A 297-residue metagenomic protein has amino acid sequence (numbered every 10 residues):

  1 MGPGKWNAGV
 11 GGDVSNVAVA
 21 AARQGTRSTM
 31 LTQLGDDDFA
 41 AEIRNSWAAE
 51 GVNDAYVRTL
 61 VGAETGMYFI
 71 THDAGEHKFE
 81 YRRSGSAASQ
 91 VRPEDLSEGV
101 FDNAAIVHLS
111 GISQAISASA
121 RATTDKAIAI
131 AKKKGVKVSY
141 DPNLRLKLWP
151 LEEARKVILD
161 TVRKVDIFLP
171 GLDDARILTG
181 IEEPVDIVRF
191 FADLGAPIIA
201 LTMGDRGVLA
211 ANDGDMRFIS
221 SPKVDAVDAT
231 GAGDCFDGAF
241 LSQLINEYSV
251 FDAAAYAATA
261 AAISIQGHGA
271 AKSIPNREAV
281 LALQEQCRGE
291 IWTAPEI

Functional and structural regions predicted by a protein language model:
M1-A8: Short glycine-enriched, charge-decorated loop/helix-capping segments at active-site entrances that position
G9, V17-R27, Q243-E247: Alpha-helix C-terminal capping segments
D13-A22, T124-I130: Histidine-anchored nucleotide/phosphate-binding helix
R27-G111, A282-I297: Conserved N-terminal subdomain of the carbohydrate kinase-like
R27-S28, D54, V138, I199 (+1 more regions): Hydrophobic anchor at the start of a short beta-strand that flanks the dinucleotide cofactor-binding loop
I106, I112-R189, R206-V208: Conserved beta-alpha-beta core of the PfkB/ribokinase-like small-molecule kinase fold
A129-K133, G180, P184-I297: Conserved phosphate-binding/catalytic region of the ribokinase-like
